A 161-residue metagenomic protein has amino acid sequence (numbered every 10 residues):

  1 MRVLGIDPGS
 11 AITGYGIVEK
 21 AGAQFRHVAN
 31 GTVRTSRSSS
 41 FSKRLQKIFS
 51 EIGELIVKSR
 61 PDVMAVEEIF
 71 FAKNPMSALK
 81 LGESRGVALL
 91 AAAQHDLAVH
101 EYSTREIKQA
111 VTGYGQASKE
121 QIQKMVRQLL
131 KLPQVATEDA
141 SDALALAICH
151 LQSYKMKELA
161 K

Functional and structural regions predicted by a protein language model:
M1-K161: Phosphate- and other anionic-substrate recognition elements at nucleic-acid/protein interfaces
